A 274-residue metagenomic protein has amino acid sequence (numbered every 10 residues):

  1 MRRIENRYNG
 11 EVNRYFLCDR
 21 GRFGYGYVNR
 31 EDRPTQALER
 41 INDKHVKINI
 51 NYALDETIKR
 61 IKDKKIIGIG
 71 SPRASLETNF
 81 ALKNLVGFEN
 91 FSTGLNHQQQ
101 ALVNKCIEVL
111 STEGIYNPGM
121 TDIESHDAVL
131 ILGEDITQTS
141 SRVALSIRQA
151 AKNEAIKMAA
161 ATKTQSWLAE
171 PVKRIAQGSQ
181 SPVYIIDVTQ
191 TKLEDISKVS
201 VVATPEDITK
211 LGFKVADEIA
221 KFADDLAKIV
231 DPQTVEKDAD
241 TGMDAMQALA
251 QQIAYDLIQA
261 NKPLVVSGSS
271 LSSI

Functional and structural regions predicted by a protein language model:
R2-Q36, Q149-A150: Extended active-site and interfacial segments that coordinate phosphate-rich ligands in large catalytic machineries
T35-I274: Cofactor-pocket helix-loop regions in the catalytic cores of large enzyme subunits
